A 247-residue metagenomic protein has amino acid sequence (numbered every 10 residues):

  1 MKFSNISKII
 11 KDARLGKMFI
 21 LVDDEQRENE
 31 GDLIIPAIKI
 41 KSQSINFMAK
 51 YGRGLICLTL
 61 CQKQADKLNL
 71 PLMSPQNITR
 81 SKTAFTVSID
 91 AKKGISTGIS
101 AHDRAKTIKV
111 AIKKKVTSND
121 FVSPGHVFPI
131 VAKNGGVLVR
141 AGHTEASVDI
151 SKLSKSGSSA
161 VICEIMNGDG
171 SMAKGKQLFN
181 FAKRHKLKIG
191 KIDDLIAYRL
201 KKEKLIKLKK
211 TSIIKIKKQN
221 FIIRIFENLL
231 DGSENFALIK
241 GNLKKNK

Functional and structural regions predicted by a protein language model:
M1-K247: Catalytic domains of riboflavin
